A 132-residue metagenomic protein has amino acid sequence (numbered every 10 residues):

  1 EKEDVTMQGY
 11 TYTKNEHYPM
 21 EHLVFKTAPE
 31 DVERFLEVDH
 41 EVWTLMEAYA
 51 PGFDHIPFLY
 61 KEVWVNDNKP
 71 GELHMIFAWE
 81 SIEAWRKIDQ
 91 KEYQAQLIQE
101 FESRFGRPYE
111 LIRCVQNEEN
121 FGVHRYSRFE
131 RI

Functional and structural regions predicted by a protein language model:
K2-A95, R107-I132: Short S/T/G/P-rich N-terminal loop/turn motif that feeds into the first structured element of a domain
Q96-E102: Outer-membrane beta-barrel domain signature
